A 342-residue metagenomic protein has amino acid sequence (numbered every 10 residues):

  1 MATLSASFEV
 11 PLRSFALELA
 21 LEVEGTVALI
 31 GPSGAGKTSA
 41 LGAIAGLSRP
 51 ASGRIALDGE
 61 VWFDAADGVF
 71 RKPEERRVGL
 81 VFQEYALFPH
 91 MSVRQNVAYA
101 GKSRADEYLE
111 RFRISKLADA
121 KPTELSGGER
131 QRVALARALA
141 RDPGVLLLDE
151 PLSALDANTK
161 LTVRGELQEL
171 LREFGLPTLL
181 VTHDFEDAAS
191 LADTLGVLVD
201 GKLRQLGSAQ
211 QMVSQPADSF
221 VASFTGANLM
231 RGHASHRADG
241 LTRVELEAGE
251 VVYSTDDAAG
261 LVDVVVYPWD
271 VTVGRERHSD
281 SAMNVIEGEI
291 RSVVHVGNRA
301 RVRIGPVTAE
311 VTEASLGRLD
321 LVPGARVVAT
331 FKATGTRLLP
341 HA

Functional and structural regions predicted by a protein language model:
A2-T38, A43-A56, V61, L229 (+1 more regions): Non-catalytic connector elements of ABC transporters
A6-F8, D67, V221: Pre-NBD coupling/linker segments of ABC/ABC-like ATPases
L47, E75-V78, Q83-H90, D184: Catalytic "switch" loops of ABC-type ATPases
S52, D58, E84, V199-D200: Residue-level recognition of short loop/turn positions
W62-G79, M212: ABC ATPase NBD coupling module
R77, S92-D218: ABC ATPase nucleotide-binding domains
A209-S235: ABC transporter nucleotide-binding domain
